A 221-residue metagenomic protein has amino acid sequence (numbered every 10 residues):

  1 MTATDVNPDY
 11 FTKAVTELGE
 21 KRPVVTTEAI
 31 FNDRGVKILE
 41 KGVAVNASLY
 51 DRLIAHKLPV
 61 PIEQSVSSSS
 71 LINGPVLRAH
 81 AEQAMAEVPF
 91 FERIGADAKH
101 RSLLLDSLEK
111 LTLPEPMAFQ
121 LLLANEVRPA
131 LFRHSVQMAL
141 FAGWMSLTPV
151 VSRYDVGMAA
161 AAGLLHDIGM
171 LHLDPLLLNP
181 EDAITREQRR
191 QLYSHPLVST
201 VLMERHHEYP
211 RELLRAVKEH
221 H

Functional and structural regions predicted by a protein language model:
M1-L113, A118: Terminal helices and disordered tails flanking the catalytic cores of nucleotide-processing hydrolases
K37, N46, R52, I184-T185 (+2 more regions): A broad, structure-centric signal for solvent-exposed, well-ordered loop/edge residues that line or flank functional
E63-Y193, T200-H206, P210-K218: Acidic/His-rich, divalent-metal-binding segments that scaffold phosphate/diphosphate chemistry
